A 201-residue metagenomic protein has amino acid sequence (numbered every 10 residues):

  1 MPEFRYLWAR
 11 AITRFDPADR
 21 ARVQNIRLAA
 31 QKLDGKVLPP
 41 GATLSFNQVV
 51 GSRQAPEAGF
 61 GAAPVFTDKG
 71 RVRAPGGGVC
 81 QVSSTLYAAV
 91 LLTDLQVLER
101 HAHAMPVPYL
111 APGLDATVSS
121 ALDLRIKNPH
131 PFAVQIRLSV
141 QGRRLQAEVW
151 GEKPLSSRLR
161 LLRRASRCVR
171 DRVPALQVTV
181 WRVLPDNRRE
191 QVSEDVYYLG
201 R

Functional and structural regions predicted by a protein language model:
M1-R201: Well-ordered beta-sheet/strand-loop patches within structured domains
